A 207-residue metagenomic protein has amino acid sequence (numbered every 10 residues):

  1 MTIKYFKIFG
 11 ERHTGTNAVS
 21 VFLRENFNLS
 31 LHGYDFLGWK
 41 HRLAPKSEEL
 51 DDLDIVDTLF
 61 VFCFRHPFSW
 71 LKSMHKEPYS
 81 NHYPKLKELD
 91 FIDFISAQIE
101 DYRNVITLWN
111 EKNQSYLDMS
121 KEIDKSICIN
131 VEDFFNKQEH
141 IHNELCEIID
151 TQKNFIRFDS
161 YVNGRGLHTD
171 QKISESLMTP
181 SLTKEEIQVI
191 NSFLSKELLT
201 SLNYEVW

Functional and structural regions predicted by a protein language model:
M1-E48, L53-D57: PAPS-dependent sulfotransferase catalytic core
M1-F6, S120, E147-W207: PAPS-dependent sulfotransferases, especially Golgi type II membrane carbohydrate sulfotransferases
S20, H142, S195: Generic structural marker for isolated residues within well-ordered, non-membrane alpha-helices of soluble domains
L29, S126, K196-L199: A general structural signal for well-ordered secondary-structure junctions
E49-I156, G166-S181: PAPS-dependent sulfotransferase catalytic domain
